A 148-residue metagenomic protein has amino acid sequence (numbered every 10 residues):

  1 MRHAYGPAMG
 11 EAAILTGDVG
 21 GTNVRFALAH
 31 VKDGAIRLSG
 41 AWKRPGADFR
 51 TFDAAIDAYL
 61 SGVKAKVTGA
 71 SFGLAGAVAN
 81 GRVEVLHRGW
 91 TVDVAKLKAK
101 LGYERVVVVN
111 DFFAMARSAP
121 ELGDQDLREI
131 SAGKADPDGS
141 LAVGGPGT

Functional and structural regions predicted by a protein language model:
H3-Y5, G10-A58: Short glycine-rich, Thr/Ser-proximal phosphate-binding strand/loop in the N-terminal lobe of ATP-dependent enzymes
D18, D111, G147: Active-site glycine-centered loops adjacent to acidic/histidine catalytic or metal-binding residues that shape
V24-L28, G76, G144-G145: Short beta-strand scaffold segments in enzyme catalytic cores
G62-K66, A135-D138: Glycine-rich phosphate-binding loop signature in dinucleotide/nucleotide-binding domains
V63-V108, F113-D126, V143: Short beta-strand-loop/turn "lid" adjacent to the catalytic site in phosphate-handling enzymes
Q125-P137: Rossmann-like NAD(P)H-binding beta-loop-alpha module
A135-T148: Hydrophobic alpha-helical segments and helix pairs
